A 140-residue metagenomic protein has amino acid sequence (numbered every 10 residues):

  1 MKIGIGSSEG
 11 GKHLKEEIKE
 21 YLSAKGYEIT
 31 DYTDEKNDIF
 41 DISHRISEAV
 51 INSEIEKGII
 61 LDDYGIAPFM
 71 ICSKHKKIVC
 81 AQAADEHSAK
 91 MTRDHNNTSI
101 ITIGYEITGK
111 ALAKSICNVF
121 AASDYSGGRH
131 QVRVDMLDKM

Functional and structural regions predicted by a protein language model:
G4-A24: Glycine-rich phosphate/diphosphate-binding loop of Rossmann-like nucleotide-binding domains
G6, G10-H13, E86-M140: C-terminal binding/interaction regions
E16-K19, M70-K74, D94, K114: Short amphipathic alpha-helical segments
K25, H75-K76, N96: Short, structured coil segments at secondary-structure junctions
E28-I39: A short beta-strand-loop structural module common to alpha/beta enzyme folds
I42, I46-Q82: Helix-adjacent hinge/juxtasegments
